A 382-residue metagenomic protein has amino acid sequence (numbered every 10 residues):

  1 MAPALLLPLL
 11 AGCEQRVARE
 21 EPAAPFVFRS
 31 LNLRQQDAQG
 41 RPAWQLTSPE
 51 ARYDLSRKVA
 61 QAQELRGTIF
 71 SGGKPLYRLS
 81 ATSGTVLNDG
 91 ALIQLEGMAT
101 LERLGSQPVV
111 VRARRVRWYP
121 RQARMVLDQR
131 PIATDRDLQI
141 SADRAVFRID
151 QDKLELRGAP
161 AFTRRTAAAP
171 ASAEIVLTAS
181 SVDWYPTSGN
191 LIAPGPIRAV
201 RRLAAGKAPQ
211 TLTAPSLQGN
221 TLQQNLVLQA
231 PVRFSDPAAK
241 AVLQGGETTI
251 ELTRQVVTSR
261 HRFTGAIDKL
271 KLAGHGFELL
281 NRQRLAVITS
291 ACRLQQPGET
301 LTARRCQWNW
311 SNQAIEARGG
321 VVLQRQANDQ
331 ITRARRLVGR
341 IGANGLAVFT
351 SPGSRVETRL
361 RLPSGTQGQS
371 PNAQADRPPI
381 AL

Functional and structural regions predicted by a protein language model:
M1-L382: Mature-chain termini and adjacent capping regions
